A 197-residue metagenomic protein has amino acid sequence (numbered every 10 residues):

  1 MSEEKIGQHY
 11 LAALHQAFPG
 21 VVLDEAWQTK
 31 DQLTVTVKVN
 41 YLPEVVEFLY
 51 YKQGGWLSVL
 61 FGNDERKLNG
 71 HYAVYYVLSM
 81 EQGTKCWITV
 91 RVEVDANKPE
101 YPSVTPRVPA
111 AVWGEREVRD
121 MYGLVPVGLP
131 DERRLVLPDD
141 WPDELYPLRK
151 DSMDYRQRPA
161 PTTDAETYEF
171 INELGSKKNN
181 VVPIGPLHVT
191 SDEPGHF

Functional and structural regions predicted by a protein language model:
M1-F197: Terminal low-complexity/charged segments
